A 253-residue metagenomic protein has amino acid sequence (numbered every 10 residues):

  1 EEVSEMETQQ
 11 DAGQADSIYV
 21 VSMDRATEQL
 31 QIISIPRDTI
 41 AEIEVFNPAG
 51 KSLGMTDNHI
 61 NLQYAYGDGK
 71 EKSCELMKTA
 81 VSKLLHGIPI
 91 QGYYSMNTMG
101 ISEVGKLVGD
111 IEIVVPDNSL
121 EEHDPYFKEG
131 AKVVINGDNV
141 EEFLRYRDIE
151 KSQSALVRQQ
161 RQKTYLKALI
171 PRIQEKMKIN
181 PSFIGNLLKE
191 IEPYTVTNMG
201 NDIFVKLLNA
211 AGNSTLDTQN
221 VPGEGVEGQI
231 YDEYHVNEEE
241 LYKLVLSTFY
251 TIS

Functional and structural regions predicted by a protein language model:
E1-S253: Non-catalytic, solvent-exposed segments at the cell envelope interface
